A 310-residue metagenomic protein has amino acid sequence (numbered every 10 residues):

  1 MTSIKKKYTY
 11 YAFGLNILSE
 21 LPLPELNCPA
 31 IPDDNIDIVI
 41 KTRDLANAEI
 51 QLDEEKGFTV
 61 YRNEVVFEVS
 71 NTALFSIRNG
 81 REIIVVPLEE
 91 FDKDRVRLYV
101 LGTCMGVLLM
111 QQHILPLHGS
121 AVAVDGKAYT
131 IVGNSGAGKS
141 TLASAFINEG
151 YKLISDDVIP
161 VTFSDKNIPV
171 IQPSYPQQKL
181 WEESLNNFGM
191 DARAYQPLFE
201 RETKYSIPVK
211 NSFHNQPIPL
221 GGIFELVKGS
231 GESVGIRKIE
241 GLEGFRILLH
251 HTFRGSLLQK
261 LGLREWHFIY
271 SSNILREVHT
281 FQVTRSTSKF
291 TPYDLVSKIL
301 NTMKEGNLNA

Functional and structural regions predicted by a protein language model:
M1-D92, V96, S297-A310: Long, basic/Gly/Ser/Thr-rich N-terminal segments that mediate initial subcellular attachment or targeting
T2-P22, L26-C28, D125, Y129-V132 (+1 more regions): Glycine-rich, often acidic-flanked micro-motifs that create phosphate/phosphodiester-binding or positioning elements
R97-L115: N-terminal pre-Walker A segment at the start of P-loop NTPase domains
Q112-G126: Phosphate-binding P-loop
G136: Walker A (P-loop) phosphate-binding loop of P-loop NTPases
K139: Conserved lysine of the Walker
L142-A143: Post-Walker A alpha-helix
F146: Aromatic pocket-lining residues of Rossmann-like dinucleotide-binding sites
